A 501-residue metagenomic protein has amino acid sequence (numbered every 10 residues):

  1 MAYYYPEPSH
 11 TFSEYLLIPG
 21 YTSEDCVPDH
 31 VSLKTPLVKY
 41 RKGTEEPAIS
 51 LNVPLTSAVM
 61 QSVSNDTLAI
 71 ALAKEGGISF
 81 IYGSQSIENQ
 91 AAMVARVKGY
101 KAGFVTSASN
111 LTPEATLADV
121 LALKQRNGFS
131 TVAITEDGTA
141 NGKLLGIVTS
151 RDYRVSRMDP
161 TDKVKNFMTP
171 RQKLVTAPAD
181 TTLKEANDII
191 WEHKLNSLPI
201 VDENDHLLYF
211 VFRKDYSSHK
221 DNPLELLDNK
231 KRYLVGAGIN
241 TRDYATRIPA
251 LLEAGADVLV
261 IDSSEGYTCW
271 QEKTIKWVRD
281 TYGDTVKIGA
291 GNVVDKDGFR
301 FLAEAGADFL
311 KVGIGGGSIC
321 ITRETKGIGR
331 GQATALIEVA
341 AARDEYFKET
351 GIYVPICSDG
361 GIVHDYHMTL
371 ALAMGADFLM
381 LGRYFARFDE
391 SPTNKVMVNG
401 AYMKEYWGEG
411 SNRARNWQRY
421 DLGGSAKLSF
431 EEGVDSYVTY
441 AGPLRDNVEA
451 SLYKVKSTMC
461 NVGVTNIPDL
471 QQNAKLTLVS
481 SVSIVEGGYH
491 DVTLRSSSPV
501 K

Functional and structural regions predicted by a protein language model:
M1-Y21, S109-T112, A177-P178, K184-D188 (+3 more regions): Alpha/beta catalytic cores of nucleotide-metabolism and tRNA/nucleoside-modifying enzymes
V27-L51, A58-M60, N89-F129, I134-D137 (+5 more regions): Bateman/CBS regulatory modules and CBS-like beta-alpha motifs in cytosolic regions of diverse proteins
T44-A48, A73, K98, L121-Q125 (+8 more regions): Surface-exposed amphipathic alpha-helices with a cationic face
A48-S57, G103-A108, D228-A237, R279-V294 (+2 more regions): Short beta-strand/loop segments at the ligand-binding rim of alpha/beta enzyme cores
T67-I70, Y244-A254, I288, V293-V312 (+1 more regions): Catalytic cores of alpha/beta
K74-N89, A256-T268, D308-K326, I362-V396: Glycine-rich phosphate-binding active-site loops on the catalytic face of alpha/beta enzymes
F80-Q85, N110-L111, T131-T135, T176-A177 (+6 more regions): Catalytic beta/alpha-barrel core
Q85-A95, N141, S156-T161, H206-L226 (+5 more regions): Active-site-adjacent beta->alpha loops and helix N-cap segments on the catalytic face of soluble alpha/beta enzymes
